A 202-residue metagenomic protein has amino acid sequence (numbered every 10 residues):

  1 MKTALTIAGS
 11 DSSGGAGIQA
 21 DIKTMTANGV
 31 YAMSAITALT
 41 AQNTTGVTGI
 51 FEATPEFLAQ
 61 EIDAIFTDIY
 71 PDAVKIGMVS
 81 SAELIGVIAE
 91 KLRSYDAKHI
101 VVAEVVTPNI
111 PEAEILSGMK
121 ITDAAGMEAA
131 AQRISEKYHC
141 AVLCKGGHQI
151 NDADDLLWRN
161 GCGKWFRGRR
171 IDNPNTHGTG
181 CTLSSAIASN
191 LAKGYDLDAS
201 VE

Functional and structural regions predicted by a protein language model:
K2-T6, I22-V101: Conserved N-terminal subdomain of the carbohydrate kinase-like
I7-S13, G163-G178: Short pre-catalytic strand/loop immediately N-terminal to key active-site residues, enriched for Gly-Thr
S10, I76-G77, K145, T176: Glycine- and other small-residue-rich loops at beta-strand/loop junctions that grip anionic moieties
Q19, E114-I115, N173-L197, V201: Short, small-residue alpha-helix embedded
L39-T40, M78-S80, E112, G147-I150 (+1 more regions): Glycine-rich beta-alpha junction loops
G46-E52, S117-T122, D172: Short glycine-enriched, charge-decorated loop/helix-capping segments at active-site entrances that position
Y95, A103-G163, D198: Conserved phosphate/ATP/ADP-binding segment of small-molecule kinases
